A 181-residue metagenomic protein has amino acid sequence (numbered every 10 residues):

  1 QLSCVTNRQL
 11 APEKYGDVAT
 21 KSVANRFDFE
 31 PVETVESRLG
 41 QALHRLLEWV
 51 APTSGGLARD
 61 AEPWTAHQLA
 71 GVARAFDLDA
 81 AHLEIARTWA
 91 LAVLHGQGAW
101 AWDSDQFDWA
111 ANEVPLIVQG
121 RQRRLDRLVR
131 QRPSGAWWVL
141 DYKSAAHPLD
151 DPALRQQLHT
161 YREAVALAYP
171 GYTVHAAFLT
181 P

Functional and structural regions predicted by a protein language model:
Q1-S134, D150-H159, E163-A168, H175-P181: Nuclease catalytic cores
N112, L140-D141: Conserved acetyl-CoA binding element of GNAT-fold acetyltransferases
A136-W138: Structural motif
D141-D151: Short beta-strand-loop-alpha-helix junction that forms the active-site gateway of nucleic-acid-processing nucleases
